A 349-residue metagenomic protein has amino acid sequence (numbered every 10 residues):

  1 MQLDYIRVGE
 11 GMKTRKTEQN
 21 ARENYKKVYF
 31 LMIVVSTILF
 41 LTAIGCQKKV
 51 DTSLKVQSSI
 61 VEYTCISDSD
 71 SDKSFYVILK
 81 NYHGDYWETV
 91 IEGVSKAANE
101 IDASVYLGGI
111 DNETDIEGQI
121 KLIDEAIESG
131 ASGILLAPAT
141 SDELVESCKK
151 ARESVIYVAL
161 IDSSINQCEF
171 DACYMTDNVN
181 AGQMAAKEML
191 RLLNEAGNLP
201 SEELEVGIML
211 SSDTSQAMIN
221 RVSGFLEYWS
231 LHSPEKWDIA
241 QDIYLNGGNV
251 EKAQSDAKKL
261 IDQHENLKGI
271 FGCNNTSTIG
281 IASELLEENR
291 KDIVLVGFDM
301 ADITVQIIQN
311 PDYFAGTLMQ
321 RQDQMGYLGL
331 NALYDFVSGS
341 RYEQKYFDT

Functional and structural regions predicted by a protein language model:
C46-S71, M209-D213, A217, Y228 (+1 more regions): Hinge/cleft segment of the Venus flytrap/periplasmic-binding protein
S59-T64, K73-G93, A97, I101 (+5 more regions): Extracytoplasmic "Venus flytrap"
F75, L79, A185-S233, Q241-D242 (+2 more regions): An alpha-beta-alpha
Y86-E100, A181-E188, Q216-K236, K252 (+2 more regions): Short, solvent-exposed amphipathic alpha-helices that sit in or adjacent to ligand/effector-binding or catalytic
E100-N112, V206-I208, S230-V250: Short beta-strand elements in bilobed, periplasmic/extracellular small-molecule ligand-binding domains
Q119, Y174-E203, N220, A253-Q254 (+2 more regions): Hydrophobic alpha-helical segments within soluble ligand-binding/sensing domains
I127, G133-E153, F225, I243-V305: Hydrophobic alpha-helical
L144-N180, A196, E205, A301-N310 (+1 more regions): Flexible loop/hinge segments that line or gate small-molecule binding clefts
